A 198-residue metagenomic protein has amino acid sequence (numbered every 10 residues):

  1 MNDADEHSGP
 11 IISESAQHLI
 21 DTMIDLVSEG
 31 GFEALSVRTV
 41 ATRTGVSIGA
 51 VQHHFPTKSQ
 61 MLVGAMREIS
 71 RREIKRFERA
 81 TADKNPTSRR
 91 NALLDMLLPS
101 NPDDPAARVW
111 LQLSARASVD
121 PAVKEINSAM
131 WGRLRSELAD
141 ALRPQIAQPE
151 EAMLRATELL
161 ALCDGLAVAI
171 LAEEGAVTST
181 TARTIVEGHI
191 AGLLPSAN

Functional and structural regions predicted by a protein language model:
M1-E14, A197-N198: N-terminal intrinsically disordered/low-complexity leader segments
S15, K58, A65, I69-E73 (+2 more regions): Hydrophobic/aromatic residues within well-ordered alpha-helical segments
S15-H18, T22-G64: Helix-turn-helix
L26-E29, R43, H54, R72 (+3 more regions): Residue cluster at the C-terminal edge of the helix-turn-helix DNA-binding motif
P56-Q60, T81, N101-P105, S118 (+2 more regions): Residues in soluble alpha-helical coiled-coils and helical-bundle/repeat scaffolds
G64-R67, K75-A107, R155-L159, R183: Hydrophobic alpha-helical connector segments
R89, P102-S128: Amphipathic alpha-helical segments used for helix-helix packing
A122-S128, P144-N198: Hydrophobic/aromatic-rich alpha-helical bundle segments in the mid-to-C-terminal region
